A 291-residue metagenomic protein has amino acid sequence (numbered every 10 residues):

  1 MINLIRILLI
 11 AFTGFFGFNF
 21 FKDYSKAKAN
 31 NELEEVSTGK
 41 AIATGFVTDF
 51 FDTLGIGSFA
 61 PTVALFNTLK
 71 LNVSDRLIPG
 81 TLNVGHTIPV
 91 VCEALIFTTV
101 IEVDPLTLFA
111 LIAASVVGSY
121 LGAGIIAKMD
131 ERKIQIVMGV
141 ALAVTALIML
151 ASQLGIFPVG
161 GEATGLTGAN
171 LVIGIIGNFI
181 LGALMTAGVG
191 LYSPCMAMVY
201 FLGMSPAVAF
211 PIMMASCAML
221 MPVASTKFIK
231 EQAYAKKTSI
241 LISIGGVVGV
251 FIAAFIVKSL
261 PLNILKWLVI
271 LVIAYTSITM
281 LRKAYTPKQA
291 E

Functional and structural regions predicted by a protein language model:
M1-A41, M129, V137-G168, A235: Helix-loop-helix hairpins and the membrane-proximal interhelical loops of multi-pass alpha-helical transport proteins
M1-I5, I101-A110, D130-I134, V159-A169 (+2 more regions): Interfacial loop-to-helix junctions that mark the boundaries of transmembrane helices in multi-pass membrane
L4-N19, L111-A123, E131-L154, I242-A254 (+1 more regions): Selective transmembrane alpha-helices of multi-pass membrane proteins
E35-S115, G174-N178, G182-G246, V250 (+3 more regions): Small-residue-rich hydrophobic segments that form or flank transmembrane alpha-helices in multi-pass membrane proteins
S58-P61, I126, M138-L142, L191: Aromatic/pi-system hotspot detector in well-structured domains
I96-V103, G122-D130: Hydrophobic transmembrane alpha-helices of multi-pass solute/ion transporters
T286-E291: Short, charged juxtamembrane terminal tails flanking transmembrane helices
